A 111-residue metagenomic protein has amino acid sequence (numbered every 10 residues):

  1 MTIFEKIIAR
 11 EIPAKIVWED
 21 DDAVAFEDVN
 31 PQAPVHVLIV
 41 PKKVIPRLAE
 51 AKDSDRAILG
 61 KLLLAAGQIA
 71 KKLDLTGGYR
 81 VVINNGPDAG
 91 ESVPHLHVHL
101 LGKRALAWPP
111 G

Functional and structural regions predicted by a protein language model:
M1-G111: HIT superfamily nucleotide-processing domains
